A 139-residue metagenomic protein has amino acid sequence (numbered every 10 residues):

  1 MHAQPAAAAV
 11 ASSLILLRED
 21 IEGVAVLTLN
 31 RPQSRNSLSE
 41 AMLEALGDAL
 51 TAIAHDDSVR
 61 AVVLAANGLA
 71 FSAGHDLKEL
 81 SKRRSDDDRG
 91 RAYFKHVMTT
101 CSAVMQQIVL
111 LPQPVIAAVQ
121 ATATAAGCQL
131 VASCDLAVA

Functional and structural regions predicted by a protein language model:
M1-N67, Q106: Conserved CoA-thioester-binding segment of acyl-CoA-metabolizing enzymes
L27, L64, D76, L130-A132: Hydrophobic/aromatic residues within transmembrane alpha-helices of multi-pass small-molecule transporters
N30, H75, Q120: Histidine-centered beta-alpha loop that forms part of the nucleotide-sugar donor binding/catalytic region in diverse
S39-M42, V97, T124: Short, conserved glycine- and acidic-residue-centered signature motifs in active-site or ligand-binding loops
A66-V104: Glycine- (often His-adjacent) and acidic-residue-rich active-site loop that binds/positions the CoA thioester
S102-A139: Glycine-rich beta-to-alpha active-site loop
